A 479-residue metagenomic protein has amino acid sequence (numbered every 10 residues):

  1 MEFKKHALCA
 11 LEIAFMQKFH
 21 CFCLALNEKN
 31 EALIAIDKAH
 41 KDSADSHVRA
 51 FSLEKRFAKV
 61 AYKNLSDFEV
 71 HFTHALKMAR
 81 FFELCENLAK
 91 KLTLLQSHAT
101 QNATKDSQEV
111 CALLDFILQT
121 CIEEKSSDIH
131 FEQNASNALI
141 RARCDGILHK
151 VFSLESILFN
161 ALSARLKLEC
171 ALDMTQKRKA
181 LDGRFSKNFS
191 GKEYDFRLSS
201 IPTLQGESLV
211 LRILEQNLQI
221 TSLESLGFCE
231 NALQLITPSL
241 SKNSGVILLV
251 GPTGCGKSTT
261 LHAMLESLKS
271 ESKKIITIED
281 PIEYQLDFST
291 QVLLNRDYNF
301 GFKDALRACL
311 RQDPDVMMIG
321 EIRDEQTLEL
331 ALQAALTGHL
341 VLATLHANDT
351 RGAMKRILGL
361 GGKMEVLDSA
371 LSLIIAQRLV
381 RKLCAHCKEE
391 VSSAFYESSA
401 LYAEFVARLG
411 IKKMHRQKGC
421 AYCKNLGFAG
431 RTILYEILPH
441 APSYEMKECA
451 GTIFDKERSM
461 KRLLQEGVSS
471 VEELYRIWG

Functional and structural regions predicted by a protein language model:
M1-K55, D182-S186, S199: Polyanionic, low-complexity intrinsically disordered segments
H6-A10, K18, K105-G479: Short, flexible helix-loop junctions that flank or precede catalytic/ligand sites
A7, A14-Q17, N64-Q119, E124: Charged, low-hydrophobicity low-complexity segments
C21-L24, L33-A35, K59, K382 (+1 more regions): Ordered hydrophobic segments in well-structured contexts
E28-K29, Q96-T100, C144-I147: A short, surface-exposed helix-loop junction/capping segment
K38-L65, F159-E169: Short, non-transmembrane amphipathic alpha-helical segments
S46-A50, F81, L330: A short acidic, amphipathic alpha-helical/loop segment
K55-H74, I247-L248, I276, L340-T344: Short hydrophobic alpha-helical runs that function as membrane-insertion/retention elements
